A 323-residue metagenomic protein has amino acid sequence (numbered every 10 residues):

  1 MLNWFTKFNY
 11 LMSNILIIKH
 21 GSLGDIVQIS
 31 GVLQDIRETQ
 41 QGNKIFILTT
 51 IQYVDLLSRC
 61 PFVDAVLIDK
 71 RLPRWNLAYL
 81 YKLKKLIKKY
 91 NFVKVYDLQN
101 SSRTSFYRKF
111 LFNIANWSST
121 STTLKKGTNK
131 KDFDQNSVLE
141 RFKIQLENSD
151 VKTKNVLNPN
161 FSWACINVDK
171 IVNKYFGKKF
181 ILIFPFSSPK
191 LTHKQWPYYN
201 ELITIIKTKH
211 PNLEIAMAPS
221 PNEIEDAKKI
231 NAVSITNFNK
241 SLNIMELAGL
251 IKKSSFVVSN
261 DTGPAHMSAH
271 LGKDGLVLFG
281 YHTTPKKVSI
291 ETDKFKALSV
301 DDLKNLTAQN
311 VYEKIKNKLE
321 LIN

Functional and structural regions predicted by a protein language model:
M1-N323: Catalytic machinery of carbohydrate-active enzymes, primarily nucleotide-sugar-dependent glycosyltransferases
